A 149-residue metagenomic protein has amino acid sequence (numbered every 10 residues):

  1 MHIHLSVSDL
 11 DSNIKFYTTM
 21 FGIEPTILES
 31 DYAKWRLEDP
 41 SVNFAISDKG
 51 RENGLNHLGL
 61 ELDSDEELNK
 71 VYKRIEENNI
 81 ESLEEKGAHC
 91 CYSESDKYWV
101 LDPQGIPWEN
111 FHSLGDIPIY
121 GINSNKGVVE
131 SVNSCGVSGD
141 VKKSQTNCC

Functional and structural regions predicted by a protein language model:
M1-D11, S41, L58, N123-C149: N-terminal beta-strand motif that seeds the catalytic metal site of vicinal oxygen chelate
H4-N43: Core segments of cupin and vicinal oxygen chelate
E24, N43-A45, E81-K86: A short linear hydrophobic-aromatic micro-motif
E29-Y32, E52-G54, C91-D96: Short acidic/glycine-enriched loop/turn segments that link adjacent beta-strands
F44-S47, E109: Conserved beta-strand in the GNAT
G59-P107, G115-P118: Vicinal oxygen chelate
